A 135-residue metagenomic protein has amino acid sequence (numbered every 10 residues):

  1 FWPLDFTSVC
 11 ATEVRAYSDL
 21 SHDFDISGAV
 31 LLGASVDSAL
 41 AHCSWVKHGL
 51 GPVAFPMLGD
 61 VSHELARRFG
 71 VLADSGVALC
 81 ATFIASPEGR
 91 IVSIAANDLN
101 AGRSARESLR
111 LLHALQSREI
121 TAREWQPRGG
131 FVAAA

Functional and structural regions predicted by a protein language model:
F1-A135: Chalcogenol-based redox active-site neighborhoods
